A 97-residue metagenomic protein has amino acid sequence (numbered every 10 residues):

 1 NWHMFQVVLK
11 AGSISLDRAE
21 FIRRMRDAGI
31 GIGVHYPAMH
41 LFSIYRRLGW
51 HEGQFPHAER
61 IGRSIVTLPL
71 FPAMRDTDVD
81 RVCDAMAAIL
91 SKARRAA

Functional and structural regions predicted by a protein language model:
N1-V8: Conserved glycine-rich beta-strand-loop-beta hairpin in the small C-terminal domain of fold type I
L9-A11, Y36-A38, P72, A88: Non-catalytic surface loops within mature trypsin-like serine protease
G12-E20, M74-D80: Short, conserved charged micro-motifs
E20-Q54, R60-V66, R94-A97: Conserved PLP cofactor-binding pocket of PLP-dependent enzymes
I61-S64, P72-A73, A88-L90: Acidic/histidine-enriched, beta-strand-rich ligand/metal-binding domains
V82, M86: Hydrophobic "lid"/C-terminal helical patch of Rossmann-like NAD(P)-dependent dehydrogenase/epimerase domains
